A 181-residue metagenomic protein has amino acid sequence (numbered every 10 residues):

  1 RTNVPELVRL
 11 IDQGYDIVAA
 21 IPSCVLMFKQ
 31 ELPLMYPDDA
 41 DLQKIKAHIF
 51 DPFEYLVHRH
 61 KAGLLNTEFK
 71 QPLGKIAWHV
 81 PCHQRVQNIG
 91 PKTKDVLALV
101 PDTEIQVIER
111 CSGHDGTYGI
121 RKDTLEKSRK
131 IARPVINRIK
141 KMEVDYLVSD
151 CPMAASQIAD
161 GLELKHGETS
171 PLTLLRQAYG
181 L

Functional and structural regions predicted by a protein language model:
R1-L181: Iron-sulfur cluster-binding electron-transfer modules in prokaryotic oxidoreductases
